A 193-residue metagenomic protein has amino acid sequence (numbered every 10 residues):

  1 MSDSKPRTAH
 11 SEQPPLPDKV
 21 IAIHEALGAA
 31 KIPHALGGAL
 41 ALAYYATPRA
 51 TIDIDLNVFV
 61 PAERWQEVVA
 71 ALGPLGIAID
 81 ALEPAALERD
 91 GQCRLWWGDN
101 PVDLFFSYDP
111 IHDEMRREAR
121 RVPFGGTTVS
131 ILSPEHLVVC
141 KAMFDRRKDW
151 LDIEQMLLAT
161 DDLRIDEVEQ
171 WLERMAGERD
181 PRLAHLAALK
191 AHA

Functional and structural regions predicted by a protein language model:
M1-A193: Compositionally biased terminal segments of proteins
